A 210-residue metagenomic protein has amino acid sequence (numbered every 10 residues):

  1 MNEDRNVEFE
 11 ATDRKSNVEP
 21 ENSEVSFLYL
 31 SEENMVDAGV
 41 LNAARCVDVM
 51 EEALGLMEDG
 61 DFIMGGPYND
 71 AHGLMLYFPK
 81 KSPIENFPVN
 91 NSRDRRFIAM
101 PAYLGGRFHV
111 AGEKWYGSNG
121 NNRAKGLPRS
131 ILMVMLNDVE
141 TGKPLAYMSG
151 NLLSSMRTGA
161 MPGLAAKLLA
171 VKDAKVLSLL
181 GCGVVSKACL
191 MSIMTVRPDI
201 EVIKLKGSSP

Functional and structural regions predicted by a protein language model:
N2-S155, M161-G163, D173: N-terminal ligand-binding/catalytic initiation module
G150-L153, C182-V185, S208-P210: Short acidic/polar capping segments at secondary-structure boundaries
R157-S178, V184-V196: Short internal alpha-helix immediately C-terminal to a glycine-rich phosphate-binding loop in Rossmann-like
V196-P210: NAD(P)-binding Rossmann-fold cofactor-contacting core
